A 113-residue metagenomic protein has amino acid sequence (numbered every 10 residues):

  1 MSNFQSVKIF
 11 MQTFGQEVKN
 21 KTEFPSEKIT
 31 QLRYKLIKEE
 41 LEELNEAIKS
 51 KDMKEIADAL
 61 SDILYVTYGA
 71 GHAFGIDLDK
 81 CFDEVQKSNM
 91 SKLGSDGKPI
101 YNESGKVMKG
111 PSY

Functional and structural regions predicted by a protein language model:
M1-Y113: Flexible "arm" and connector segments at domain edges
